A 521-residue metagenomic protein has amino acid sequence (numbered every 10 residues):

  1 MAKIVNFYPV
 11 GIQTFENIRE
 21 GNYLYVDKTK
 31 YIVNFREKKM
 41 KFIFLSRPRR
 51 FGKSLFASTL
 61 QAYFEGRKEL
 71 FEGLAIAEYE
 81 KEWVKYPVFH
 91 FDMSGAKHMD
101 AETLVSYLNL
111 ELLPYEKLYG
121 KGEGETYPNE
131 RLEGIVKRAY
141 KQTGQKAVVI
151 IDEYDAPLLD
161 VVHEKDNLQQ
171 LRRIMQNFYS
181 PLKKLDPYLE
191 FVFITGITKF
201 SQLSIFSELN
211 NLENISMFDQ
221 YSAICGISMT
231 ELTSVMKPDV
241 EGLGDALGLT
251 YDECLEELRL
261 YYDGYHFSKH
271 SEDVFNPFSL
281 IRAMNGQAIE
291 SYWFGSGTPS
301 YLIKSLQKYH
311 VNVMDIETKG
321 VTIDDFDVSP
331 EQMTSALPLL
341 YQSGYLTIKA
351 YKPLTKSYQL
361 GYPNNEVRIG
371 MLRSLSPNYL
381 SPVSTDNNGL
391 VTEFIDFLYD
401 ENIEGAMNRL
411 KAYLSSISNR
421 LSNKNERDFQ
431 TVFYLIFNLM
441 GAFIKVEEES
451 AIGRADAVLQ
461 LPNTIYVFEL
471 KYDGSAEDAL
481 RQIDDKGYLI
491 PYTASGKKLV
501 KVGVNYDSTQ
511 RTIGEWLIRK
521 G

Functional and structural regions predicted by a protein language model:
M1-N425, M440: Phosphate-binding site recognition
A139-T143, I436-P462: Active-site metal-binding core of divalent-cation-utilizing nuclease and nuclease-like domains
V148, T464-Y466, V500: Structural motif
L168-R173, Y472-L489: Mg2+/Mn2+-dependent nuclease catalytic core
F178-L185, P338-L346, Y434-N438, A442 (+1 more regions): Metal-dependent nuclease catalytic cores in nucleic-acid-processing enzymes, especially RNase H-like/related
F433, A455-Y472, K486: Conserved catalytic cores of phosphodiester-cleaving nucleases, focusing on short active-site segments
P491, K497-G521: Domain-level recognition of nuclease-like catalytic cores that cleave nucleotide substrates
